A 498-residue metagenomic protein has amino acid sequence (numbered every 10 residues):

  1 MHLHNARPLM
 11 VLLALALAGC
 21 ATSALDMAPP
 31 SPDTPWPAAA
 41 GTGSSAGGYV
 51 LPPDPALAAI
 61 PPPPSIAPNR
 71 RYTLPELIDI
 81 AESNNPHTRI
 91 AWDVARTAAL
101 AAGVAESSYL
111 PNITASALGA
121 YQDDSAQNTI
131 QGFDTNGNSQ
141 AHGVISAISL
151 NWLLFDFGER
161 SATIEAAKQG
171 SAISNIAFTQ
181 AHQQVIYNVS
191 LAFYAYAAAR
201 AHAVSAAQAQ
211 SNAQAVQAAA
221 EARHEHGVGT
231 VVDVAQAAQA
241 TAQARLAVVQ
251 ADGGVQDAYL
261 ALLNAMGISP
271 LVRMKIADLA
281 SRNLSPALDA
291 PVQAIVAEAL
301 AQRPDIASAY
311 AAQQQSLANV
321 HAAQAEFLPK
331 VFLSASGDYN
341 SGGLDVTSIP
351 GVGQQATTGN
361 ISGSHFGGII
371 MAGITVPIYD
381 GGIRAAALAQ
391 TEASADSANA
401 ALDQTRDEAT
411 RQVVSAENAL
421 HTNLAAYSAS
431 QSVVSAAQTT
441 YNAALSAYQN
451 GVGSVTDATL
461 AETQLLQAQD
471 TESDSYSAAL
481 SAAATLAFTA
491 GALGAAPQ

Functional and structural regions predicted by a protein language model:
M1-I80, D252-E298, T347-G353, A487-Q498: Terminal intrinsically disordered/low-complexity segments used for targeting and assembly
A21, I176, Q180-E298, A419 (+3 more regions): Periplasmic alpha-helical coiled-coil/stalk elements that build and connect Gram-negative outer-membrane
A21-A195, V331, A335, G381-A385: Short flexible linkers and secondary-structure junctions
I60-R70, S116-S149, L279-D289, H321 (+2 more regions): Small/polar, glycine/serine/threonine/aspartate-rich low-complexity segments that form flexible
R89-I90, E106, Q140, L154-H182 (+8 more regions): Sec/SRP-type N-terminal targeting helices
W92, K168, V231-A240, V455-T463: Short, charged, amphipathic alpha-helical segments
T97, G143-I145, L191, Q236 (+3 more regions): Transmembrane beta-barrel architecture of outer-membrane proteins
A218, Q243-I268, N423, S432-A492: Short segments within alpha-helical structural elements
